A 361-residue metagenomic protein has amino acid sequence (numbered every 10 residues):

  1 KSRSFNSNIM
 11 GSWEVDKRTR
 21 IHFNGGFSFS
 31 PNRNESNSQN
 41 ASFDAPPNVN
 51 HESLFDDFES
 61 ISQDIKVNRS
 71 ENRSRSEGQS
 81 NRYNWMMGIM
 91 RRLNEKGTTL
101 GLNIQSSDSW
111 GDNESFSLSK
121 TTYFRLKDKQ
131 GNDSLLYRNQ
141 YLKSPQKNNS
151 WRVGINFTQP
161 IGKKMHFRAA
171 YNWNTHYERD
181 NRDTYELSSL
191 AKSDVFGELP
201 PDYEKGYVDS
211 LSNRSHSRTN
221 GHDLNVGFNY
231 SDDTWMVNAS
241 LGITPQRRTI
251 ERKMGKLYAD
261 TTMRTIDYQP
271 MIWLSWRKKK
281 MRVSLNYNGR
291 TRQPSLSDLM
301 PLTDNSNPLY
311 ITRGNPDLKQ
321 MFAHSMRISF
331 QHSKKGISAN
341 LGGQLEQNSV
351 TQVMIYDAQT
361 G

Functional and structural regions predicted by a protein language model:
K1-Q331, G336-G361: Primarily recognizes Gram-negative and organellar outer-membrane beta-barrels
